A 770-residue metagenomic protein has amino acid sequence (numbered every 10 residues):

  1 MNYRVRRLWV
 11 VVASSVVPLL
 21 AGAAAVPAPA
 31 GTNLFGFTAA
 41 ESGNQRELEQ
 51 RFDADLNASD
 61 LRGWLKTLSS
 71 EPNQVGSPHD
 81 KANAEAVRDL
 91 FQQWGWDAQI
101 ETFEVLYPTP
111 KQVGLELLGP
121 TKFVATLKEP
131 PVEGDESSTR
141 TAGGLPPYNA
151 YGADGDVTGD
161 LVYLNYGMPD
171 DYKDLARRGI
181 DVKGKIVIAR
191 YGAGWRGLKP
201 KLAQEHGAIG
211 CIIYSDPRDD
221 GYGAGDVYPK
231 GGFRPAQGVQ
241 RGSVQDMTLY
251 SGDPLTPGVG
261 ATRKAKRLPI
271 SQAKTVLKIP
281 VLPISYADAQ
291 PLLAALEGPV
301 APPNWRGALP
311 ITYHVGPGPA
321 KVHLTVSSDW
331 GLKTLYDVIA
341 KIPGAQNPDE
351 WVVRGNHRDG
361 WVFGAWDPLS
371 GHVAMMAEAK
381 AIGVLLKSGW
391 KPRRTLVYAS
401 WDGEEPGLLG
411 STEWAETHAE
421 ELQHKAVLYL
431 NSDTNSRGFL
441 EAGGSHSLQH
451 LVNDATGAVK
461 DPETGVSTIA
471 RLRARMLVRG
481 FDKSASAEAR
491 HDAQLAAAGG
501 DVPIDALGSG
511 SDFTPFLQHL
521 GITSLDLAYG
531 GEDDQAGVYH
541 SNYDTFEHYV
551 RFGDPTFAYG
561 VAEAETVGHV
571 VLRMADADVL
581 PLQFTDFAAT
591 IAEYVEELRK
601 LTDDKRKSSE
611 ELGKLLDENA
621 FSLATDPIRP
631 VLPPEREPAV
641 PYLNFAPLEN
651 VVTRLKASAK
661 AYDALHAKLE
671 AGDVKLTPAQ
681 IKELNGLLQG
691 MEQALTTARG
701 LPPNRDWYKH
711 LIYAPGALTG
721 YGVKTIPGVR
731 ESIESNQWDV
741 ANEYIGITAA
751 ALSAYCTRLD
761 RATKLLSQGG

Functional and structural regions predicted by a protein language model:
V26, A30-E47, A54, K66-I186 (+3 more regions): Noncatalytic luminal/extracellular "stalk/propeptide" segments of secretory-pathway proteins
E47-D55, S69-P78, P147-G152, I186-A193 (+11 more regions): Second-shell loop/turn segments in exported
L56, D60, L65, S69-H79 (+23 more regions): Sec/Tat-exported extracytoplasmic proteins
K122-V124, R234-V300, N347, G403-V550 (+4 more regions): Metal-dependent peptidase/peptidase-like ectodomains
T139-D174, L249-W366, K380, V384-S388: Soluble metallo-hydrolase cores and metallopeptidase-like ectodomains found primarily in the secretory/periplasmic
D160-F233, A345-D349, W361, W366 (+3 more regions): A conserved hydrophobic secondary-structure block that centers on an alpha-helix together with its immediately flanking
V338, R354-L408, E413, V567-V570: Alpha-helical metal-binding/catalytic segments enriched in His/Glu/Asp
D673-G770: C-terminal amphipathic alpha-helical interaction region
